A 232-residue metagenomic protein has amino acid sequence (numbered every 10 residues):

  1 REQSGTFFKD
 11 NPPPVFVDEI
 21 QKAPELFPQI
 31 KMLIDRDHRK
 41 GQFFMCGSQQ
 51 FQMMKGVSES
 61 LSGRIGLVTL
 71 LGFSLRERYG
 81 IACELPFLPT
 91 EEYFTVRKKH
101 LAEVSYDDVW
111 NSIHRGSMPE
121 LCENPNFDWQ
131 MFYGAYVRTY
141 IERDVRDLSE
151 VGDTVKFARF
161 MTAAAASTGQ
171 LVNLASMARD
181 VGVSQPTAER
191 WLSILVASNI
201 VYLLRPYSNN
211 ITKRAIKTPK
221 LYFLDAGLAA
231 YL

Functional and structural regions predicted by a protein language model:
R1-G5, K9: Conserved substrate/cofactor phosphate-moiety recognition/catalytic segment in nucleotide-dependent phosphotransferases
F7, L33-D37, S167: Hydrophobic helix-cap positions at the C-terminus of alpha-helices in RecA-like/P-loop ATPase nucleotide-binding cores
K9-L26: Conserved P-loop NTPase "ATPase switch" module shared by AAA+ and STAND
D18, I30, C46, R78 (+4 more regions): Conserved RecA-like P-loop NTPase ATPase core
F27-F51, K55-S60: Conserved catalytic/switch belt of AAA+ P-loop NTPases
F44, G66-V68, Y222: Hydrophobic/aromatic beta-strand patches that form the interior of the parallel beta-sheet core in alpha/beta enzyme
Q50, M54-A166, Q170: Interdomain motor-coupling "hinge/lid" segment immediately C-terminal to the ATP-binding subdomain of NTP-driven enzymes
C122-L232: Accessory nucleic acid-recognition modules appended to NTPase machines
